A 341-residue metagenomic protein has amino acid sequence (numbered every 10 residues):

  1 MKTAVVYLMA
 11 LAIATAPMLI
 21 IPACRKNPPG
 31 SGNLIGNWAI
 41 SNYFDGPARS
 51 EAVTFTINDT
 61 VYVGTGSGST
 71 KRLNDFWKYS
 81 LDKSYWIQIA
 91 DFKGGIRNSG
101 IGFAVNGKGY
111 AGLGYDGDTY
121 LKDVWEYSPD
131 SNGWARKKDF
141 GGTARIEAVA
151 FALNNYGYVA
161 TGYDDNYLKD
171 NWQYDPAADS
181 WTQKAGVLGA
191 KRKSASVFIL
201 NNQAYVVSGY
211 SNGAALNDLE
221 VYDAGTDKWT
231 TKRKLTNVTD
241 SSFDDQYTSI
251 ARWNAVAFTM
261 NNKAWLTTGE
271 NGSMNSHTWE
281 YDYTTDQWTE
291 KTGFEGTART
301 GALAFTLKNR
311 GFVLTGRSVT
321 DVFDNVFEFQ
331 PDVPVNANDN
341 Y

Functional and structural regions predicted by a protein language model:
M1-P22: Sec-dependent bacterial lipoprotein signal peptides
C24-Y341: Kelch-like beta-propeller repeat domains
